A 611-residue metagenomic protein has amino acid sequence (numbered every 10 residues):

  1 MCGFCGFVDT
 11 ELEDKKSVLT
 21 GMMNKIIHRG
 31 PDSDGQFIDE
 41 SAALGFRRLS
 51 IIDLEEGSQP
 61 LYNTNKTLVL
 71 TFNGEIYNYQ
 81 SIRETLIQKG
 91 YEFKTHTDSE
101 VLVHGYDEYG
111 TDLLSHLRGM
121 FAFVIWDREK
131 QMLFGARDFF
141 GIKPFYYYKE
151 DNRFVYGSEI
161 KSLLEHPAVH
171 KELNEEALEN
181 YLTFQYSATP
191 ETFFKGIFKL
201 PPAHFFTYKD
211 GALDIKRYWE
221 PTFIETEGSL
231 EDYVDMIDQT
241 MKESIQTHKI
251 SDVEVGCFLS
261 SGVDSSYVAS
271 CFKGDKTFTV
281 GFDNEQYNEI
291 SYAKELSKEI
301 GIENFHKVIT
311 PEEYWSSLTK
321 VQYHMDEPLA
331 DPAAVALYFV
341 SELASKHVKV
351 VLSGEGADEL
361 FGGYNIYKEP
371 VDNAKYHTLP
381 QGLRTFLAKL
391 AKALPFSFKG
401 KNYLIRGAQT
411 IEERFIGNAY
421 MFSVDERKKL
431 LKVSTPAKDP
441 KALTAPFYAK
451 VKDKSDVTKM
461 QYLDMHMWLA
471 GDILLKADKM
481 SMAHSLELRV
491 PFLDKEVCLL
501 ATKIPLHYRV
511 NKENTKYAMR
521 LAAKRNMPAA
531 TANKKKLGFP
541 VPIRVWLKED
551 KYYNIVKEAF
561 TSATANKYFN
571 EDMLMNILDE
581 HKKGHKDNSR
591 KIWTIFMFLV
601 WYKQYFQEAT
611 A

Functional and structural regions predicted by a protein language model:
M1-F4, T20-G21, D112, E165 (+7 more regions): Adenosyl-5′-phosphate
M1-M325, L337, S341, K524-M527 (+2 more regions): Cysteine-centered catalytic environments shared across enzyme families
Q80, E100-V103, E176, E191 (+11 more regions): Non-catalytic, well-ordered alpha-helical scaffold segments
I125, F134-G135, V155, V351-S353 (+2 more regions): A structural signal for short, well-ordered beta-strand segments and their strand-loop junctions that often border
L133, G400-N402: Conserved beta-loop-beta connector loops within the AMP-binding
T319-Y323, S345, Y367-E369, W546-K548: Short low-complexity, flexible loop/linker segments enriched in glycine and/or proline with clustered acidic
L329-D331: Acceptor-substrate binding/catalytic loop of class I
F339-S397, S455, W468, L474-V497: Active-site adenylate/phosphate-handling loop in enzymes that bind or generate adenylated species
